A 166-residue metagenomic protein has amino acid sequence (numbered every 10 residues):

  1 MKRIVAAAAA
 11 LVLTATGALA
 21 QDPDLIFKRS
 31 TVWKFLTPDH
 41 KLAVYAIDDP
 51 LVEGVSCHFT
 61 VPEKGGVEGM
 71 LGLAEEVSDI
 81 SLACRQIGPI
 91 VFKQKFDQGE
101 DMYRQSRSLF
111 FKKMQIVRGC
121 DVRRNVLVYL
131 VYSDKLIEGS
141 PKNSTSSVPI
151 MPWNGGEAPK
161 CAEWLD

Functional and structural regions predicted by a protein language model:
K2-A7: Sec-dependent signal peptide recognition, specifically the positively charged N-region followed immediately by
L11-V12: Repetitive helical segments and hydrophobic/amphipathic motifs
A15-G17: N-terminal signal peptide c-region/cleavage motif recognized by signal peptidases
Q21-A83: N-terminal secretory signal peptides
Q21-P23, D39, Q105-M114, V122-N125 (+1 more regions): N-terminal leader/presequence segments that precede the conserved core
P50-E53, V122-V126: Short, solvent-exposed coil/turn segments at beta-strand boundaries
S56-V122: Mature extracytoplasmic domains of secretory-pathway proteins
R124-D166: C-terminal partner/receptor-binding element of secreted or periplasmic proteins
